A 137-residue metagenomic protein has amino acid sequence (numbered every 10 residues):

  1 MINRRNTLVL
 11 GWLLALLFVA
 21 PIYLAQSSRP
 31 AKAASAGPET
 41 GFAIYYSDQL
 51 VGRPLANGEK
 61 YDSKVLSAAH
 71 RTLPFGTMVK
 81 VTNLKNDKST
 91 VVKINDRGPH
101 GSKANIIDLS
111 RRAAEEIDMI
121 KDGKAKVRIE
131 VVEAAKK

Functional and structural regions predicted by a protein language model:
I2-L13, L17-K137: Secreted/periplasmic proteins
